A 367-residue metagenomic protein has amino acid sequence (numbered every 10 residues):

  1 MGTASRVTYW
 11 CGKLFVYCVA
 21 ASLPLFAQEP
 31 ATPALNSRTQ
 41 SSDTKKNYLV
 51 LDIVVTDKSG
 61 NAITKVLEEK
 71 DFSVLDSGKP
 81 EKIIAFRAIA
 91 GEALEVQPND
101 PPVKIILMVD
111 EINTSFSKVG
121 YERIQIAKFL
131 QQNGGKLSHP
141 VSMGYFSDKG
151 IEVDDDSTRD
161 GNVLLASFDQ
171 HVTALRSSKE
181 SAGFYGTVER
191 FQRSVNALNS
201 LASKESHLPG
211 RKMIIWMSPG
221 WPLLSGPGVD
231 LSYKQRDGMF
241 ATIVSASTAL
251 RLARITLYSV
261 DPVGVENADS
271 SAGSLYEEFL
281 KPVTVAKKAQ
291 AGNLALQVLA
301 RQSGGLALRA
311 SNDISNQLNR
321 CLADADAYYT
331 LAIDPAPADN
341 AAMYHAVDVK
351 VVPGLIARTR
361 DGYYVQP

Functional and structural regions predicted by a protein language model:
M1-W10: N-terminal secretory signal peptides that target proteins for export/translocation
A4-S5, A21-S22, Q28, T32: Intrinsic disorder/low-complexity segments
T8, F15, R360-G362: Small/flexible residues
G12-P24: Bacterial N-terminal signal peptides
Q28-P367: Scaffold/interface architecture of coatomer-like assemblies
